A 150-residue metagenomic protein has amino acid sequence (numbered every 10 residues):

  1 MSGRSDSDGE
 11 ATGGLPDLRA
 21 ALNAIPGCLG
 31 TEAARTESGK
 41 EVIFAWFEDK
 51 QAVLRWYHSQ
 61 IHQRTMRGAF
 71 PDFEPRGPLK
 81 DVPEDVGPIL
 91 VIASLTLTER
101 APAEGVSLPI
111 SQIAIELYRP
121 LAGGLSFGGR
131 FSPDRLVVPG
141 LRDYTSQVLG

Functional and structural regions predicted by a protein language model:
M1-E41, L54, F73-G150: Short S/T/G/P-rich N-terminal loop/turn motif that feeds into the first structured element of a domain
G9, S59-Q60: Serine-centered coil/turn micro-motif
G27, E48-D49: Short, solvent-exposed loop/edge-beta patches enriched in aromatic
F44-W46: Short hydrophobic/aromatic beta-strand micro-patches that form the beta-sheet surface supporting nucleotide- or nucleic
K50-S59: Short amphipathic alpha-helices within nucleic acid-binding modules
I61-R67: A common structural junction motif
